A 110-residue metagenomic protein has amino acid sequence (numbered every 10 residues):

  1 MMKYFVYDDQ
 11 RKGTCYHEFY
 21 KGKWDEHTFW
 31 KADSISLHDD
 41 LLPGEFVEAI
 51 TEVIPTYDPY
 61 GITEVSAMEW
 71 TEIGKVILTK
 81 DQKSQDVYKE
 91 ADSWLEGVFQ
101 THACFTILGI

Functional and structural regions predicted by a protein language model:
M1-A103, G109-I110: Acidic (Asp/Glu-rich) sequence patches and key acidic residues that form negatively charged surfaces used
